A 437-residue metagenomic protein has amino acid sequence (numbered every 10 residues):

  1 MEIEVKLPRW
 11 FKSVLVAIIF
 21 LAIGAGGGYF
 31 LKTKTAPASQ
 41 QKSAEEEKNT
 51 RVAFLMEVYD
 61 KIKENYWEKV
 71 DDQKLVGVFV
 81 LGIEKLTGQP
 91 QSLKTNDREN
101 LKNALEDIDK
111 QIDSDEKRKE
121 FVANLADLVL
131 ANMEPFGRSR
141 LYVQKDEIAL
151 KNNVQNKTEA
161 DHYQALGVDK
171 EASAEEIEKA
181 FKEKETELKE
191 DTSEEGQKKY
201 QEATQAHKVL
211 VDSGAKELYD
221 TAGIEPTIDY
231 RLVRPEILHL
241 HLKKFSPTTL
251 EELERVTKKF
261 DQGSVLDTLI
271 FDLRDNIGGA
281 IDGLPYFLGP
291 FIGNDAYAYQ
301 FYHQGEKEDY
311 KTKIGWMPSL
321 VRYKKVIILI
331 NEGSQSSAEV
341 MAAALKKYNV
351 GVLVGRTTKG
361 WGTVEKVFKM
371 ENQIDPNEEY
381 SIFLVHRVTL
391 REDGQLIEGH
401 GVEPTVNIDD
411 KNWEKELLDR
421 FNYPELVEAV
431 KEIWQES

Functional and structural regions predicted by a protein language model:
E2-L269, L273-G279, G293, Q435-S437: Flexible, low-complexity junctional segments that flank or bridge functional domains
K6-F20, A25, Y29-E45, L266 (+1 more regions): Conserved acidic, small-residue-rich alpha-beta core segments centered on
V52, L250, I281, A338-A342 (+2 more regions): Amphipathic alpha-helical transducer elements in NTP-driven molecular machines
Q89, E416, R420, P424-S437: Conserved functional hotspot residues or short segments at active or partner-binding sites across diverse domains
R98, E159, L284, Q395 (+3 more regions): Alpha-helix initiation and N-capping motif
